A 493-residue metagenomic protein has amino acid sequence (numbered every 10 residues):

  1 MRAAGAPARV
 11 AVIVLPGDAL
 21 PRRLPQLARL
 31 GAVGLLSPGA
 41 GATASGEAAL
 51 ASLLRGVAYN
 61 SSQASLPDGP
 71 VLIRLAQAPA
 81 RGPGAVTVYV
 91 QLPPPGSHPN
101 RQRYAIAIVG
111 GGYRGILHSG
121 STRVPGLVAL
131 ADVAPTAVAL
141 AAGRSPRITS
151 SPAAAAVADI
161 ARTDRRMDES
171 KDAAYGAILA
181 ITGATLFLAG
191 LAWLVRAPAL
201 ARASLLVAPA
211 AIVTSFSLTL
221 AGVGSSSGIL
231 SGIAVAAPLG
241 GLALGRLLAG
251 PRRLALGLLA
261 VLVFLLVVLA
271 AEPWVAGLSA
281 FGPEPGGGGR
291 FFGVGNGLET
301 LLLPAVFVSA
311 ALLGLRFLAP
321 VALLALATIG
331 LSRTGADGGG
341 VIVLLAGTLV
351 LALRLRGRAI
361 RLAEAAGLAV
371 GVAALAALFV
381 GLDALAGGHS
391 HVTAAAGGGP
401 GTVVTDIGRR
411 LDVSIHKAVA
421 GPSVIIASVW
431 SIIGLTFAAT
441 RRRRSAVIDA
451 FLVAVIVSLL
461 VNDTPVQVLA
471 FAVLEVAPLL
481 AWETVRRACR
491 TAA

Functional and structural regions predicted by a protein language model:
M1-K171: Soluble extramembrane regions of membrane proteins in the secretory/endomembrane system
P152-A154, V195-A211, G250-L262, L315-V321 (+3 more regions): Membrane-interfacial loop-to-transmembrane alpha-helix junctions, especially the N-terminal start
A161-G286, E299-G314: Core alpha-helical transmembrane segments of integral membrane proteins
R165-A177, P283-V306, R333, A395-V424: Short aromatic-rich membrane-water interface segments that cap or initiate transmembrane helices in multi-pass membrane
G183-G190, G232-A249, V294-G314, V343-G357 (+2 more regions): Hydrophobic cores of alpha-helical transmembrane segments in multi-pass inner/ER membrane proteins, independent
T214-S231, A325-L345, F437-P478, W482: Membrane-water interface signatures at transmembrane helix termini and the short loops that connect adjacent helices
A255-P283, A366, V372-G401: Aromatic-rich transmembrane-lumenal/periplasmic boundary elements in polytopic membrane proteins
P320-A327, G340-L378, V457, L474-A481: Hydrophobic alpha-helical segments of polytopic membrane proteins
